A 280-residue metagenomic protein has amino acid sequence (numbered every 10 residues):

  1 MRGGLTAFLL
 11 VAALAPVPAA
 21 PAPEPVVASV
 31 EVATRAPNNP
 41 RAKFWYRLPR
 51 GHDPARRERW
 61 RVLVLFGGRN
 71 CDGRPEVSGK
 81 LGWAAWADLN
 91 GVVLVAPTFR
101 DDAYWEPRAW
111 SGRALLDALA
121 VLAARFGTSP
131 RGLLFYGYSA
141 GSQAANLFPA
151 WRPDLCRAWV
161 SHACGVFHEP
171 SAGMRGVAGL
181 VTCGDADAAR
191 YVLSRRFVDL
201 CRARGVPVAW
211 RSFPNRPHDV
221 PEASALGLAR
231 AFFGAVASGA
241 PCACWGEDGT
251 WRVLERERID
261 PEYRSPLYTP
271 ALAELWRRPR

Functional and structural regions predicted by a protein language model:
G4-A15: Bacterial N-terminal signal peptides
V17-V62, W110, Y136-F148, D199 (+2 more regions): A domain-start/cap signature at the N-terminus of enzymes
R50-R59, Y104-A140, A150-P153: Gly/Ser-rich "nucleophile elbow"/oxyanion-hole loop immediately N-terminal to the catalytic nucleophile in hydrolases
H52-Y104, A188-Y191: Short substrate-entry loop that stabilizes the transition state in hydrolases
R57-E58, G73-S78, E106-R108, L147 (+3 more regions): Short, solvent-exposed loop/turn and secondary-structure capping segments
V62-F66, V93-T98, G132-G137, R157-H162 (+2 more regions): Structural recognition of the beta-strand scaffold that forms the well-ordered cores of secreted hydrolase catalytic
L65-C71, A123-F126, Y138, A145 (+5 more regions): Cell-envelope and extracellular/periplasmic
R157-R230: The feature captures the conserved acid-bearing segment of alpha/beta-hydrolase catalytic domains
